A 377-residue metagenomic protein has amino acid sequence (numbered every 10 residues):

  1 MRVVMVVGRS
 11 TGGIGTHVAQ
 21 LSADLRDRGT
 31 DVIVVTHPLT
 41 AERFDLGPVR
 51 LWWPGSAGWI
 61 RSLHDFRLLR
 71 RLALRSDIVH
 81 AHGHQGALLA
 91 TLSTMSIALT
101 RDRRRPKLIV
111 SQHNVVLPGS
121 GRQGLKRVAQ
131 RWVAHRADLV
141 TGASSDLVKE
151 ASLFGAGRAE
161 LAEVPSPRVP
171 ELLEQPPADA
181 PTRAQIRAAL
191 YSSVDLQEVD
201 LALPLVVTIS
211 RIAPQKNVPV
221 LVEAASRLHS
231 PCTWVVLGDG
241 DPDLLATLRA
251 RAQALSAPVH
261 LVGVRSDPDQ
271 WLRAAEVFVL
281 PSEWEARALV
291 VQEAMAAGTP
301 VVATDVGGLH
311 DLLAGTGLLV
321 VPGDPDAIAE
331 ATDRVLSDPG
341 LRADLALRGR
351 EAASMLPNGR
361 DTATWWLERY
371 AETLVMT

Functional and structural regions predicted by a protein language model:
V4-L63, L147-E150, F154, P242: N-terminal strand-loop element at the rim of the active site of nucleotide-sugar-dependent glycosyltransferases
G15-A23, P204, T208-R227, D243-T247 (+1 more regions): A conserved mid-protein helix/loop that constitutes part of the nucleotide-sugar donor-binding site
A81-L88, Q112-V115: Short His-centered aromatic/hydrophobic patch
A137-E163, R168-L173: A short, active-site helix/loop in glycosyltransferases that binds the activated sugar's phosphate group
A246-V264: Nucleotide-activated donor-binding/catalytic signature segment of Leloir-type glycosyltransferases, i.e., the conserved
E283: Aromatic "clamp/platform" in nucleotide-sugar-dependent glycosyltransferases that forms part of the donor/acceptor
P300-A303: Short hydrophobic beta-strand element within catalytic cores of glycosyltransferases and related nucleotide-activated
G315-D326, R334-P339: Conserved acidic donor-binding segment of nucleotide-sugar-dependent glycosyltransferases
